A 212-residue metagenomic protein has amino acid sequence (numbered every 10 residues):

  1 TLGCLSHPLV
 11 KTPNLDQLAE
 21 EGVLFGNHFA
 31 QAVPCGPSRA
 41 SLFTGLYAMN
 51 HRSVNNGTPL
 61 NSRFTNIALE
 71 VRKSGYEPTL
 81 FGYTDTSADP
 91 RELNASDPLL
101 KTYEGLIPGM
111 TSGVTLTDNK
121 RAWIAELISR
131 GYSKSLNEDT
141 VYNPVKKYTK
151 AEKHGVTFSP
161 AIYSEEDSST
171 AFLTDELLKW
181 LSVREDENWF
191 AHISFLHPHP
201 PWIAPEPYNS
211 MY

Functional and structural regions predicted by a protein language model:
T1-Y212: Formylglycine-dependent sulfatase
